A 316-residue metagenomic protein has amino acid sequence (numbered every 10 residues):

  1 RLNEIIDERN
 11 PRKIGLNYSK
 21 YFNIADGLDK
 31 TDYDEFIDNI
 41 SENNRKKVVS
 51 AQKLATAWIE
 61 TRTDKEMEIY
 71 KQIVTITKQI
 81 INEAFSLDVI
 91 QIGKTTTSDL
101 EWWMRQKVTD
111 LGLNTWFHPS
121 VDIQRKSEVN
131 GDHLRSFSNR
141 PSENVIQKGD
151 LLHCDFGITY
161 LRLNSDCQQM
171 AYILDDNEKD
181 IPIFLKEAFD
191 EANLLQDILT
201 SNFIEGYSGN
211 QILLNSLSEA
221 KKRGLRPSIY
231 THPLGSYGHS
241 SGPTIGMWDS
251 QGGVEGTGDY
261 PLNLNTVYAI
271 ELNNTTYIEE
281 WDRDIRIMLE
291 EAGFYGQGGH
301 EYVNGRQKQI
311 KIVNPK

Functional and structural regions predicted by a protein language model:
R1-K316: Active-site neighborhoods and metal-handling regions in enzymes and metal-associated proteins
